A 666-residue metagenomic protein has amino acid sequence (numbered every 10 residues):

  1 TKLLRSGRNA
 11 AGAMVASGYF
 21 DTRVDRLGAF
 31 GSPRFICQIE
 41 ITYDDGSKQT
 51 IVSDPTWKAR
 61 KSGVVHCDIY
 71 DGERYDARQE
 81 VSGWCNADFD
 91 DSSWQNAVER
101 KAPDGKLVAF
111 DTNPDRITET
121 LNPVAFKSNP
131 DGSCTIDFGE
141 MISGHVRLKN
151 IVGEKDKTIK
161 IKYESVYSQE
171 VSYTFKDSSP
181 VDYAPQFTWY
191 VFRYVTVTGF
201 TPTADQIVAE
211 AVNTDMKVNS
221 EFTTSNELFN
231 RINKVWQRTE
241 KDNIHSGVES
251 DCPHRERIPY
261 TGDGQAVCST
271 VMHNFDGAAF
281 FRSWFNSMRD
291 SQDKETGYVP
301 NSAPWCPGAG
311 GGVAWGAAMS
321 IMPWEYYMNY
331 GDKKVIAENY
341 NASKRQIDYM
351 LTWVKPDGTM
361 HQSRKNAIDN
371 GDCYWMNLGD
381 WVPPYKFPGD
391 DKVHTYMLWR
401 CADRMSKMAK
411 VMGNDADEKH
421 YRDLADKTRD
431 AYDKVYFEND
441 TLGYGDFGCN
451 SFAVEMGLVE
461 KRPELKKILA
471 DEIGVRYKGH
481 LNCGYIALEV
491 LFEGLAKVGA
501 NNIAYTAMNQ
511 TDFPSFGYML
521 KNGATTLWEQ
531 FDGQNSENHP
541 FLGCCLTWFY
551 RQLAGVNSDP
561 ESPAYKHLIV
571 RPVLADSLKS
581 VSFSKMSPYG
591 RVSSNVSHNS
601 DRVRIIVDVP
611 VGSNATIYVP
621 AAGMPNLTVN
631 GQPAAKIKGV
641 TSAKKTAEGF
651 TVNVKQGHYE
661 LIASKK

Functional and structural regions predicted by a protein language model:
T1-H254, G262, A279-R282, P300-P304 (+2 more regions): Extracellular/oxidizing-compartment recognition motifs
R8-A13, A29-D44, N286, P300-V313 (+3 more regions): Conserved active-site neighborhood of enzyme catalytic/cofactor-binding cores
A11, Y75-D76, R255-E256, N274 (+7 more regions): C-terminal capping/lid segments that line or modulate ligand- or cofactor-binding pockets
V15, G31-E40, I51-G83, D88 (+4 more regions): Non-catalytic C-terminal accessory modules of carbohydrate-active enzymes
D44, E164-Y167, S291, A622 (+1 more regions): Change "in extracellular beta-sheet-rich domains … of secreted and cell-surface proteins" to "in beta-sheet-rich domains
D54-T56, R60, A204-V235, T239-D242 (+6 more regions): Active-site acid/base region of carbohydrate-active enzymes
H145-Y163, F187, T198, G262-S291 (+4 more regions): Alpha-helical support elements that line or immediately flank enzyme active sites and cofactor-binding pockets
